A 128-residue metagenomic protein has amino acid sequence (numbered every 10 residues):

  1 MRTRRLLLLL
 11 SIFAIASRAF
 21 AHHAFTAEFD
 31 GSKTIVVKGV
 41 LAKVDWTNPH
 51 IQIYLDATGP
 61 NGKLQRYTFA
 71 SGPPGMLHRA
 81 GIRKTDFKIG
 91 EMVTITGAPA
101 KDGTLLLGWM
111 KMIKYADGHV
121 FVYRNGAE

Functional and structural regions predicted by a protein language model:
M1-L7: Bacterial N-terminal signal peptides that target proteins for export
L8-R18: Bacterial N-terminal signal peptides
F20-I35: Short boundary/loop segments of OB/S1/cold-shock single-stranded nucleic-acid-binding domains
G39-L41: Conserved hydrophobic positions within beta-strands
T47-T58: Short aromatic-glycine-enriched beta-strand elements
S71-R79: Short, structured beta-strand/loop micro-motifs enriched in basic residues and often containing a Trp
R79-I95: Short nucleic-acid-contacting surface segments enriched for D/E, G, S/T with interspersed K/R
A100-N125: OB-fold/S1-family single-stranded nucleic acid-binding modules
